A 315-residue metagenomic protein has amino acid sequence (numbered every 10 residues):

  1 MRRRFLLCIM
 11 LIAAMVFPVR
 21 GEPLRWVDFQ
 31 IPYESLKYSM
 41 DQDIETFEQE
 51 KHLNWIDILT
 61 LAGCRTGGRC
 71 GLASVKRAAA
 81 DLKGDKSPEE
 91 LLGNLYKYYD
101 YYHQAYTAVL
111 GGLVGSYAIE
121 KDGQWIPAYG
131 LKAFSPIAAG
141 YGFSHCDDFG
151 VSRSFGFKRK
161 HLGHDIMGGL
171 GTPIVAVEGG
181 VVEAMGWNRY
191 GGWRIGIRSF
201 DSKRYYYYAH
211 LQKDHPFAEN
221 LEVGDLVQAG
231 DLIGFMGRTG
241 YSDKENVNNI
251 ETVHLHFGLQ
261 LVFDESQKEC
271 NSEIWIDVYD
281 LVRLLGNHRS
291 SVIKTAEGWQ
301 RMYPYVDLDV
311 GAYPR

Functional and structural regions predicted by a protein language model:
M1-Y101: Cationic-aromatic interfacial patches
T46, D85-W193, A229, L281-R315: Surface-exposed, glycine-biased beta-strand/turn segments
K158, I174, K203, A218-E219 (+1 more regions): Extracytoplasmic/periplasmic, Sec-exported soluble proteins
D165-M167, I174-A176, G196-R198, Y205-A209 (+2 more regions): Structural recognition of the beta-strand scaffold that forms the well-ordered cores of secreted hydrolase catalytic
G171, F200-S202, K213, Q260-D264: Solvent-exposed coil/turn segments that connect beta secondary-structure elements in extracytoplasmic/periplasmic
V177-N220, K244-T252: Zn2+-dependent peptidoglycan hydrolase active-site motif and core
D225-A296: Conserved, short, structured surface segments that act as functional micro-motifs
